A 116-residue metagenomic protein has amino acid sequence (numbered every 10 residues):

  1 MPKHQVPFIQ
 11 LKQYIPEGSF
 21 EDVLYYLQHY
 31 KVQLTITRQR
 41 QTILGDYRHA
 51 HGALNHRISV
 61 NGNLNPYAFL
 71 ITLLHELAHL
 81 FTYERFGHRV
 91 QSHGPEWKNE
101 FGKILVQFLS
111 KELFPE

Functional and structural regions predicted by a protein language model:
P2-G52, H56-R57, G62-N63, Q107-F108 (+1 more regions): Auxiliary, metal-adjacent structural segments of Zn-dependent hydrolase domains
Q39, R85-F86: Short, flexible helix-adjacent loops and helix caps
L54-L73, H88-R89: Short pre-active-site segment immediately N-terminal to the catalytic Zn-binding motif
I71-E84: Active-site recognition of the HExxH zinc-binding catalytic motif
H88-E116: Post-HExxH zinc-binding segment in Zn-dependent metallohydrolases
